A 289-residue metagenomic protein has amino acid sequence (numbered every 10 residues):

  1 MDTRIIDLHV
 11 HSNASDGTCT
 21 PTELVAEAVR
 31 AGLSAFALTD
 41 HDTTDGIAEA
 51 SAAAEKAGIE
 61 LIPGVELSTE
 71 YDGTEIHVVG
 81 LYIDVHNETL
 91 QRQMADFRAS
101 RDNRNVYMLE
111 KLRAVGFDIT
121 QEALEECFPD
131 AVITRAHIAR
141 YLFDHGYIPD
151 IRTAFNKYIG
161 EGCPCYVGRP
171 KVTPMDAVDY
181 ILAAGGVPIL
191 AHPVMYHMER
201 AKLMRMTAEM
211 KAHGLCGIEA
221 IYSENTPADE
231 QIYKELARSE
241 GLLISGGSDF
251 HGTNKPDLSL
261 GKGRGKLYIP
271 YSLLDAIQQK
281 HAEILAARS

Functional and structural regions predicted by a protein language model:
M1-T3, A286-S289: Short, low-complexity, intrinsically disordered N-terminal peptides in bacterial proteins
M1-T74, Y158-G160, V172, V178-A228 (+1 more regions): An N-terminally biased module of ancient metal coordination in phosphate/nucleic-acid-related enzymes
E55-M204, A208, R264-R288: Extended substrate/RNA-proximal surfaces in nucleic-acid metabolism proteins
G241-G247, G252-Q278: C-terminal active-site subregion of NodB/CE4 polysaccharide deacetylases
